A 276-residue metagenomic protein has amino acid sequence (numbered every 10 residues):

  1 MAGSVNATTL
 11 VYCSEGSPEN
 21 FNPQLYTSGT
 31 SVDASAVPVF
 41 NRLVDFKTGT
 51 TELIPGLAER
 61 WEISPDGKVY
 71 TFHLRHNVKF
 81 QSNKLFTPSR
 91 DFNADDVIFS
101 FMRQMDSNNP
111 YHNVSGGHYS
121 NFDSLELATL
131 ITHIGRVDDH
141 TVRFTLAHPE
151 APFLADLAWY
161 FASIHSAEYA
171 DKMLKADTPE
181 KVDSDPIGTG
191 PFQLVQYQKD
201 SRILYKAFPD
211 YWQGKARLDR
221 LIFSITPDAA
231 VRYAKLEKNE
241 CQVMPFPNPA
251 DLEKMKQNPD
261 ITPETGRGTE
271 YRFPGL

Functional and structural regions predicted by a protein language model:
M1-T9, H133: Short, low-complexity disordered leader/linker segments with a strong preference for bacterial N-terminal type II
G3, D45-G49, V69-T71, R75-Y111 (+3 more regions): Extracytoplasmic/periplasmic ligand-capture domains
N6, S64-D66, D138: Residue-level recognition of beta-strand termini and adjacent short loop/turns
T9, G67-T71, T141-R143, R220: Intrinsic-disorder/low-complexity, polar/charged segments enriched in Ser/Thr/Lys/Arg/Asp/Glu/Gln
L10-E15, M244: Short, well-ordered beta-strand segments
C13-P65, M102, N109, I187-T189: N-terminal lobe/hinge region of extracytoplasmic solute-binding protein
L25-A34, T87-N93, V97, L157-A162: Short Gly/aromatic-enriched secondary-structure transition segments
M105-A170: Surface-exposed binding/hinge segments that line and control ligand-binding clefts or catalytic entry sites
